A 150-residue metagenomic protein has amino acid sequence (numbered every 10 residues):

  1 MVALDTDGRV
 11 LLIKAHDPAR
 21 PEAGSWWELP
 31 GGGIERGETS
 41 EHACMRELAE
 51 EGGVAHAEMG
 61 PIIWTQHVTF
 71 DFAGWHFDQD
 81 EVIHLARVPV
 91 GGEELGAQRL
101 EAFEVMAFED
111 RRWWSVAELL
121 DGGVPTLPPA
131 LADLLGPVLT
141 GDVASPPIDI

Functional and structural regions predicted by a protein language model:
M1-E28, E41, H56: N-terminal strand-loop-strand
L12, P61-W64: A structural microfeature
D17-A19, W64-V68: Short active-site-proximal "capping" loops at secondary-structure junctions
I34-E58, Q66-V124: Unchanged
G123-I150: Charged phosphate-binding loop/patch that engages nucleotide di/tri-phosphates or the phosphate backbone of nucleic
